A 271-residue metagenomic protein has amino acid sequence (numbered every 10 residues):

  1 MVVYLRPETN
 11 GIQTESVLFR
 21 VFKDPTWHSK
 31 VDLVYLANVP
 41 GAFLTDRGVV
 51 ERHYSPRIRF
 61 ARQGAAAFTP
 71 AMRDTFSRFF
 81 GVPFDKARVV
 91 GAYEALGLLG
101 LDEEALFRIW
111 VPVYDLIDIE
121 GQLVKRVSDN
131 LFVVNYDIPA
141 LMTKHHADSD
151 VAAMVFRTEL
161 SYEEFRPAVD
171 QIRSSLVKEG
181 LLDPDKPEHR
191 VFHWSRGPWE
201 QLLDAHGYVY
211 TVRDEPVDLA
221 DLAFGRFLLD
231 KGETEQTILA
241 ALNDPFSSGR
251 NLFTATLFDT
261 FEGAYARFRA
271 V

Functional and structural regions predicted by a protein language model:
M1-V271: Non-catalytic terminal and connector segments of soluble metabolic enzymes
